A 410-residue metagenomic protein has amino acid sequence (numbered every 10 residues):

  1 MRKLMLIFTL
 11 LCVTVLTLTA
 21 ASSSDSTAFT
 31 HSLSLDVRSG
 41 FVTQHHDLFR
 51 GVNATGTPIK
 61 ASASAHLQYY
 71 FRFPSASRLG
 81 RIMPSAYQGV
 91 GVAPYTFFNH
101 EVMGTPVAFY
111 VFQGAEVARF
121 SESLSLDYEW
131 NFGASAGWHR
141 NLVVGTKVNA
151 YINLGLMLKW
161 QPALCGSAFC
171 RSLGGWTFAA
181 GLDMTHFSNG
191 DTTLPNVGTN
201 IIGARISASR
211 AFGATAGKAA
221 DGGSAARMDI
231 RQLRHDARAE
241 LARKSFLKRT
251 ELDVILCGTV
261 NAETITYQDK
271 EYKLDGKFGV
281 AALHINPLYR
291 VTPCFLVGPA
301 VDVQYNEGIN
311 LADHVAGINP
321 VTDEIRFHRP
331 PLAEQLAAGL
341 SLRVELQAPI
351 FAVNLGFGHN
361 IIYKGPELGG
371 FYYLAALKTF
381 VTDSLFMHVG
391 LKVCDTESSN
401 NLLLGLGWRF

Functional and structural regions predicted by a protein language model:
A21-R72, G223-N286, R409: Short glycine/proline- and aromatic-enriched beta-strand/turn motifs that initiate or cap beta-hairpins
F29, I59-A65, M103-F109, L154-P162 (+6 more regions): Residues that define the transmembrane beta-barrel architecture of outer-membrane proteins
L33-F41, V92-P94, Y128-W138, A180-H186 (+7 more regions): Transmembrane beta-barrel strands of outer-membrane/channel proteins
L35, A65-F71, V111-V117, W130-A134 (+9 more regions): Residues on the lipid-exposed face of transmembrane beta-strands in outer-membrane beta-barrel proteins
T43, S75-R78, C170-F178, A214-K218 (+3 more regions): Repeated loop/turn-to-beta-strand initiation elements of outer-membrane beta-barrel proteins
I59-K60, T96-P106, D191-L194, D275-K277 (+4 more regions): Solvent-exposed loop/turn segments connecting transmembrane beta-strands in outer-membrane beta-barrel proteins
L67, N200-R231, S399-F410: Outer-membrane beta-barrel "beta-signal"
S85-A134, H284-I361, T379-V381, L385 (+1 more regions): Gram-negative (and chloroplast) outer-membrane scaffold detector with strong preference for beta-barrel transmembrane
